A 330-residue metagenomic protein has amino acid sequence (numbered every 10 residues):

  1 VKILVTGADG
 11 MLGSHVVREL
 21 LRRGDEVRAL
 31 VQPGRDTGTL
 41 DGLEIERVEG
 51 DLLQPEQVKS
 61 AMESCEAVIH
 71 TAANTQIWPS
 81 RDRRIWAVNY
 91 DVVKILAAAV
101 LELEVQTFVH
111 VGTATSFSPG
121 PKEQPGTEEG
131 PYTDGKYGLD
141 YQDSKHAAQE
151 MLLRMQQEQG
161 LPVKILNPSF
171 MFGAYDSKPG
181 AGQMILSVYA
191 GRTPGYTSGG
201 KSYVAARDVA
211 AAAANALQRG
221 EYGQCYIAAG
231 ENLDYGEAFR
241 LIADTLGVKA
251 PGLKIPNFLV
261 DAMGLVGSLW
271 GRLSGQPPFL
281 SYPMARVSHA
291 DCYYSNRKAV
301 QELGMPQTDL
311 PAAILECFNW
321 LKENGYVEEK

Functional and structural regions predicted by a protein language model:
I3-R23: N-terminal Rossmann NAD(P)H-binding glycine-rich loop of SDR-like oxidoreductase domains
G34-D41, I45-D91, A99: NAD(P)H-binding glycine-rich loop region in Rossmannoid oxidoreductase-like domains and their noncatalytic homologs
I77, A114-Q124, M171-K178: Conserved catalytic-site region of short-chain dehydrogenase/reductase
V88, K94-D140: Conserved Rossmann-fold NAD(P)-dependent oxidoreductase catalytic core, especially the SDR/UDP-sugar
Y137-K164: Active-site Tyr-X1-5-Lys
A147, P179-G180, T197-L217, G223-Q224: Substrate-positioning beta->alpha
E158-I165, S169-Y203: NAD(P)-dependent short-chain dehydrogenase/reductase
A212-F279, N296, Q301, D309-K330: Mid/C-terminal beta-alpha module of Rossmann-like enzyme folds, strongest in SDR-family dehydrogenases/epimerases
